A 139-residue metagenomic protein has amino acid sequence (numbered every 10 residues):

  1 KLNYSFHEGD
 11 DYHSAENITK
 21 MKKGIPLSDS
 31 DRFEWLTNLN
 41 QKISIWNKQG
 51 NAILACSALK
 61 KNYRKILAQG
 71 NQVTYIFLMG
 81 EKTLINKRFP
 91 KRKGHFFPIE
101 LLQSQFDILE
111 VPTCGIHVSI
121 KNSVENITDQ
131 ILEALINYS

Functional and structural regions predicted by a protein language model:
K1-Q41: Conserved substrate/cofactor phosphate-moiety recognition/catalytic segment in nucleotide-dependent phosphotransferases
S5-H7, T74, I116-V118: Structural signal for short hydrophobic segments within the conserved structured cores of catalytic domains across
G9, A55-C56, F77-L78, S119-I120: Small/polar loops that bind or transfer phosphate-bearing groups
Y12-H13, L59-K60, G80-L84: Conserved nucleotide-binding/hydrolysis micro-motifs of P-loop NTPases
S44-K48, A68-G70, E110-P112: Conserved catalytic network of the ASCE P-loop NTPase/AAA+ motor domain
Q49-A52, T74: Loop/turn-to-beta-strand initiation segments
G70-R88: Conserved phosphate-donor/acceptor-positioning beta-strand/loop module used by diverse small-molecule
K91-L132: Small-molecule kinase domains that catalyze NTP-dependent phosphoryl transfer to phosphate-bearing small molecules
